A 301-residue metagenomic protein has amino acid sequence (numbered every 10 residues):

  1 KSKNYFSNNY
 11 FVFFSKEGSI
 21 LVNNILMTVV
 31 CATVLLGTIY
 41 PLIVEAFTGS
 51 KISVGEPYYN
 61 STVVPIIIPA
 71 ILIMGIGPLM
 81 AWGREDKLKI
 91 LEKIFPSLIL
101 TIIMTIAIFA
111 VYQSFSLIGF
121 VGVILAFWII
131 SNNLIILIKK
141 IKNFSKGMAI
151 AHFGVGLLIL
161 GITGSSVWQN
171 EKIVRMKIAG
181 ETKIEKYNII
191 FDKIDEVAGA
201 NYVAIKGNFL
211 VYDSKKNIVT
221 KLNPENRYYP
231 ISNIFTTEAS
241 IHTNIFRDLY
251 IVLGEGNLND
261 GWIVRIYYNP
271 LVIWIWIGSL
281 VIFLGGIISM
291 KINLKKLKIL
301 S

Functional and structural regions predicted by a protein language model:
K1-I184, I189, V272-S301: Contiguous transmembrane helix-bundle modules in multi-pass membrane proteins
I52-S53, L222, G261, Y268: Generic detection of intrinsically disordered/low-complexity segments and helix-coil linkers/edges
T163, I194-V197, N269: Short beta-turn/strand-loop junction motif enriched in small, turn-promoting residues
I173-W262: Soluble non-transmembrane domains of integral membrane proteins
N259-I275: Individual transmembrane alpha-helix segments
